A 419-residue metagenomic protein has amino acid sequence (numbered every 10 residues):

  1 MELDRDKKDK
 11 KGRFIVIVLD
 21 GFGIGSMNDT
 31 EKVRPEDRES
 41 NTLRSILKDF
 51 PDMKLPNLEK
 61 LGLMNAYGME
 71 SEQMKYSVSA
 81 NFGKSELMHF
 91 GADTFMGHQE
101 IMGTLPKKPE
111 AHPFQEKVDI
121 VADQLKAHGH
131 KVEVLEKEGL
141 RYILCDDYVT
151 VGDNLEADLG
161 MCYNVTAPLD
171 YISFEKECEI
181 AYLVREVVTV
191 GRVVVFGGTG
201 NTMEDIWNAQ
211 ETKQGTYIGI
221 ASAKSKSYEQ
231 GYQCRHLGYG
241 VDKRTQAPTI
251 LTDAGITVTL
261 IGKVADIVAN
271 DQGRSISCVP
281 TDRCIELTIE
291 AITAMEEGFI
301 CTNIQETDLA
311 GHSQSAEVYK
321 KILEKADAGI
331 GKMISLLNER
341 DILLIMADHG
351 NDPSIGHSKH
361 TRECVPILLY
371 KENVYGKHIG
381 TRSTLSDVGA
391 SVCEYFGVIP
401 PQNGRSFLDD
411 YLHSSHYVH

Functional and structural regions predicted by a protein language model:
M1-H419: Feature captures the catalytic ectodomains and active-site-proximal regions of enzymes that hydrolyze or transfer
